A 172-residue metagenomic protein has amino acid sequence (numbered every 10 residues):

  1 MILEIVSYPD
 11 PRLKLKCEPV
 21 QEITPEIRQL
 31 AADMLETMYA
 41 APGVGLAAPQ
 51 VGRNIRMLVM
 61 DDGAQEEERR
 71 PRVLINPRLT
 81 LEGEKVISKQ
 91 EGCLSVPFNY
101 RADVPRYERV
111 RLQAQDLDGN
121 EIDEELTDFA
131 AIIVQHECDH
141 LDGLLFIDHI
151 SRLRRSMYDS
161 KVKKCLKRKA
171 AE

Functional and structural regions predicted by a protein language model:
M1-E172: Positively charged
